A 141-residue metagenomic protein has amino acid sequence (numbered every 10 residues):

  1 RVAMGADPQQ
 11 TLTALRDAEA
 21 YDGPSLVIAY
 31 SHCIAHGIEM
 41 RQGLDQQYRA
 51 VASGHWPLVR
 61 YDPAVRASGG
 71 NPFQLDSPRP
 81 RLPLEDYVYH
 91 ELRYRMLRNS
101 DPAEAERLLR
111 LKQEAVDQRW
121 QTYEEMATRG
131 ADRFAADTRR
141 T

Functional and structural regions predicted by a protein language model:
R1-R79: Glycine-rich ThDP/TPP pyrophosphate-binding loop and its adjacent helix/strand module within ThDP-dependent enzymes
A14-A18, Q74-R140: Metallocofactor- and cofactor-centric catalytic cores in central/energy metabolism, strongly enriched
